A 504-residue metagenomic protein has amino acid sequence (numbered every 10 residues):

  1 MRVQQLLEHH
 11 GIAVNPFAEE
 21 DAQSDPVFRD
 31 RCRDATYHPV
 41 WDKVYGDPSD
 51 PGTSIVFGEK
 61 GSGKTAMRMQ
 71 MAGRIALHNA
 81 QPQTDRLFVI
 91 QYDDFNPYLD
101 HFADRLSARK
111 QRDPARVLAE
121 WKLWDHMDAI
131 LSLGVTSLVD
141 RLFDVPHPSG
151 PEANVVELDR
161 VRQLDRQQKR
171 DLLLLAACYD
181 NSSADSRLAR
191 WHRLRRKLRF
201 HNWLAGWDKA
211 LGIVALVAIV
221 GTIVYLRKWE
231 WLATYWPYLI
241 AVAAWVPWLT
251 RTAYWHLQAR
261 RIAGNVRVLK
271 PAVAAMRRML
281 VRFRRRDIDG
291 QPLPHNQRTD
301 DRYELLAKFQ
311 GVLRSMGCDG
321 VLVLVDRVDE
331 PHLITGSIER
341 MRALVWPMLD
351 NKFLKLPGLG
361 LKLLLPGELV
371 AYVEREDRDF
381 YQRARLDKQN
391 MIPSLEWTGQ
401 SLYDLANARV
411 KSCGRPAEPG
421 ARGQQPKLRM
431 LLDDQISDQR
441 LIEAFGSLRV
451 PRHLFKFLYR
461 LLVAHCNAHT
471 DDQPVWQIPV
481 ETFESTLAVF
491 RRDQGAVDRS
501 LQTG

Functional and structural regions predicted by a protein language model:
M1-H9, D34-A35, I75-H78, H256-I436: The catalytic "switch" region of P-loop NTPases
Q5-Y45: N-terminal pre-Walker A segment at the start of P-loop NTPase domains
P48-Q70, L361, E368: Walker A/P-loop nucleotide-binding motif
S62, A66-S315, P451, A468-H469 (+2 more regions): P-loop NTPase nucleotide-binding core
Q70-L77, R86-L87, R340-P347, R460-V463 (+1 more regions): Amphipathic alpha-helical scaffolding segments
L142, P146-V161, D165, L402 (+1 more regions): Conserved AAA+ ATPase small/helical "lid" subdomain
H465-R492: Conserved C-terminal helix/linker of AAA+ ATPases
A488-G504: The feature marks long, low-complexity, polar/acidic/proline-rich intrinsically disordered regions embedded in large
